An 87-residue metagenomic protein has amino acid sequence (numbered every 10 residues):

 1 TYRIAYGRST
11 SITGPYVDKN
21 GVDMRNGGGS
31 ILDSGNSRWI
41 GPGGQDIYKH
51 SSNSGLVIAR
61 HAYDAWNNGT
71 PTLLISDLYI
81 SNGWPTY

Functional and structural regions predicted by a protein language model:
T1-Y87: Carbohydrate-active catalytic/glycan-binding domains of CAZyme proteins, especially the secreted or lumenal ectodomains
